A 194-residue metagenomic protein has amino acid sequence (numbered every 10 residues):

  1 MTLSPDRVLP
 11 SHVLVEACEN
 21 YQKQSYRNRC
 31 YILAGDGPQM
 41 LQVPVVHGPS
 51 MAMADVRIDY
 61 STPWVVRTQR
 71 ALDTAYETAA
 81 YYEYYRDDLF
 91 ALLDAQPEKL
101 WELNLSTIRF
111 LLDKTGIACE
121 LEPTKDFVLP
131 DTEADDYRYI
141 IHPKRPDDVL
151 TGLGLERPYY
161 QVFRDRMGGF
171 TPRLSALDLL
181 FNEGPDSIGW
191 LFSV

Functional and structural regions predicted by a protein language model:
M1-V194: Residues lining hydrophobic/aromatic ligand-binding pockets adjacent to catalytic sites
